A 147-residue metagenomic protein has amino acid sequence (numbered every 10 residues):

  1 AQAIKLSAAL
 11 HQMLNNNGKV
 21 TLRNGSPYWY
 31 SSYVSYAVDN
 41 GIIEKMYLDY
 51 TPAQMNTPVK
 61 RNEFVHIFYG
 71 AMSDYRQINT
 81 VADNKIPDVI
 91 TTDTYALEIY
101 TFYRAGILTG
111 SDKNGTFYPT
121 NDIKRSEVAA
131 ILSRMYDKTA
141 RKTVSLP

Functional and structural regions predicted by a protein language model:
A1-N62, G70-A96, L108-D122, R134-P147: Feature responds to low-complexity, polar/acidic, surface-exposed segments characteristic of secreted/exported proteins
I99: Catalytic cores of secreted/periplasmic or lumenal enzymes
